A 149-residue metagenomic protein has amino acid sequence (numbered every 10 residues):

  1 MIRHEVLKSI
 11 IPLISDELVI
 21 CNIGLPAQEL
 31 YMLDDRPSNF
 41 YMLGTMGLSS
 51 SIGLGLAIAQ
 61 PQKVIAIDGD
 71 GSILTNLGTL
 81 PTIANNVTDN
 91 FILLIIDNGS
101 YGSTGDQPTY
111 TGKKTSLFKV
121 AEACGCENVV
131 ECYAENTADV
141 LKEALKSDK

Functional and structural regions predicted by a protein language model:
M1-D16: Active-site pocket-lining segments that scaffold enzyme catalytic pockets across diverse folds
H4-K8, E29-K149: Thiamine diphosphate
I10, V19-C21, I83: Generic structural hydrophobic/aromatic packing signal, biased to beta-strands
E17-D35: Acidic-glycine-rich active-site phosphate/pyrophosphate-binding loop
